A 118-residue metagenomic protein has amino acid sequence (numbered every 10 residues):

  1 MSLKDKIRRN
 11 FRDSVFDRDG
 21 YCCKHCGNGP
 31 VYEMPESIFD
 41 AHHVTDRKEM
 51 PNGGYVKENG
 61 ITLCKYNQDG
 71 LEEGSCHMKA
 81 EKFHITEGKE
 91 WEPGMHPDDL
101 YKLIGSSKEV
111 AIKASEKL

Functional and structural regions predicted by a protein language model:
M1-L3, H42: Short, flexible loop segments at the rims of nucleotide/cofactor-binding pockets, characterized by
L3, V15, N52-Y55: Residue-level "hotspot" positions that anchor or transmit function at local structural transition points
K6-D40, C64-L71: Short cysteine-rich loop/turn motifs with clustered Cys
N28-V31, G60-H96: Short Cys/His-centered divalent metal-binding micro-motifs
F39-E49, T86-L100: Short cysteine/histidine-rich metal-coordination sites, predominantly Zn2+-binding motifs
T45-N59: Short linker/helix segments within small regulatory modules
W91-L118: Short flanking/linker segments adjacent to small metal-binding domains or redox-active Cys/His motifs
